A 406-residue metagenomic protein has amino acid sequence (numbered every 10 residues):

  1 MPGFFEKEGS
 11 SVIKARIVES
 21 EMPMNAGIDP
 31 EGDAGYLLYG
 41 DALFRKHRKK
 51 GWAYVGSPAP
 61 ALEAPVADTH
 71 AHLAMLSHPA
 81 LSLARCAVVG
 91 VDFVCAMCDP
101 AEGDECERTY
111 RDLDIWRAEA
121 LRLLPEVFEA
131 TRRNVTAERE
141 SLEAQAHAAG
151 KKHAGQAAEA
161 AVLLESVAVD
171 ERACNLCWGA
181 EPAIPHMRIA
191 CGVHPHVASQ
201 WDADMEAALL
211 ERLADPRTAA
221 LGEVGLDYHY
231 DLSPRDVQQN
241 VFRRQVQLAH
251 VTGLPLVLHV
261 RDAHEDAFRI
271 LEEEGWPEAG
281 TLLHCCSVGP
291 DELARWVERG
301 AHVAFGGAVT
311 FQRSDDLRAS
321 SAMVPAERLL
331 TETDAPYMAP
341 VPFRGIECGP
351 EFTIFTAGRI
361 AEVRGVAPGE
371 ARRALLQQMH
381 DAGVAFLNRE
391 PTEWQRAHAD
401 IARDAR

Functional and structural regions predicted by a protein language model:
P2-R406: Mid-domain alpha/beta scaffold segments of enzyme catalytic cores
